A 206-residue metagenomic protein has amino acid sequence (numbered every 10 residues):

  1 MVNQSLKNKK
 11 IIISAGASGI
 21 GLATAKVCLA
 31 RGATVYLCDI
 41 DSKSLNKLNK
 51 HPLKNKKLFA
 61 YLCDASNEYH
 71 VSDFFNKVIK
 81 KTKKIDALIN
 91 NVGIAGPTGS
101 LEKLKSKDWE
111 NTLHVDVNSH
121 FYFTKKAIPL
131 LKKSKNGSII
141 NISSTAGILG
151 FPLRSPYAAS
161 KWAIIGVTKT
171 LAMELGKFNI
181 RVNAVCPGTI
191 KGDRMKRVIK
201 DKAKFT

Functional and structural regions predicted by a protein language model:
S5-Y36: Canonical Rossmann dinucleotide-binding motif of NAD(H)/NADP(H)-dependent dehydrogenases/reductases, specifically
G99-L101, K105-L113, A203: Substrate-binding pocket helix/loop in short-chain dehydrogenase/reductase
L101-E102, L149-S155, K177-F178: Active-site loop immediately N-terminal to the catalytic Tyr-X3-Lys motif of short-chain dehydrogenase/reductase
T124, S160, T168: Active-site helix of classical SDR
P129, M173-K177: Alpha-helical segment proximal to the catalytic Tyr-Lys
S144: Residue(s) in the substrate-gating loop at a strand-loop-helix junction that position the organic substrate next
V182, C186-R197, D201: Short, flexible catalytic-loop segment of classical short-chain dehydrogenase/reductase
